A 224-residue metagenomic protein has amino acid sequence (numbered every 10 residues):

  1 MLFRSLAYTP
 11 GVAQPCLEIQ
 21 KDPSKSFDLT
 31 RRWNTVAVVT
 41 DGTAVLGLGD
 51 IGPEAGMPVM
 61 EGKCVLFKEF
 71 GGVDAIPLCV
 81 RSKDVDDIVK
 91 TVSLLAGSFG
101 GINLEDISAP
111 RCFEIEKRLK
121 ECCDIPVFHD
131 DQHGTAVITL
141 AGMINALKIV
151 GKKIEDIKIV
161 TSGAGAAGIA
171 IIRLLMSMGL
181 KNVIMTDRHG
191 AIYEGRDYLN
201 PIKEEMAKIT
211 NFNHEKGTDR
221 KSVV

Functional and structural regions predicted by a protein language model:
M1-L2: Short, small-residue-biased leader/transition segments that mark boundaries at the very start of proteins
S5: Long, contiguous binding/interaction regions
T9-W33: Active-site-flanking structural segment that lines cofactor/substrate pockets
F27-R32, K68-E69, L94-A96, K120-E121 (+3 more regions): Solvent-exposed alpha-helices and their adjacent loops that cap or buttress functional pockets in soluble metabolic
V39-D41, C79, N103-E105, S162 (+1 more regions): Short beta-strand segments
V39-T40, L46-L48, E54-E61, V85-G134: Phosphate/diphosphate ligand-binding glycine-rich loop within oxidoreductases
L46, I51-G71, H129, H133 (+1 more regions): Glycine-rich phosphate/diphosphate-binding loop of Rossmann-like nucleotide-binding domains
E69-V80: Short beta-strand elements in bilobed, periplasmic/extracellular small-molecule ligand-binding domains
